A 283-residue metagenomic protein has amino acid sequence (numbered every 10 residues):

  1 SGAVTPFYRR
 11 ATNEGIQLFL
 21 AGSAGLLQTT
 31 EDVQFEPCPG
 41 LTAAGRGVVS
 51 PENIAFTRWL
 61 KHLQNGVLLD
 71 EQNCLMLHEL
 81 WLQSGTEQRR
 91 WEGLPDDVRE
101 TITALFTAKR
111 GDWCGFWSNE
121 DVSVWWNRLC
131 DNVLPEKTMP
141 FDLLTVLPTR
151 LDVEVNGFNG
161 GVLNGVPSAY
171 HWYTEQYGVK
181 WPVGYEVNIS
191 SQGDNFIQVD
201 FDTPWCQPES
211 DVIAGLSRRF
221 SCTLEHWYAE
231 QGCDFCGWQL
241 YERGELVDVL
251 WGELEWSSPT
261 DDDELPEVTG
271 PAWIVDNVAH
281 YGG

Functional and structural regions predicted by a protein language model:
S1-A214, R218-G283: Long, contiguous binding/interaction regions
